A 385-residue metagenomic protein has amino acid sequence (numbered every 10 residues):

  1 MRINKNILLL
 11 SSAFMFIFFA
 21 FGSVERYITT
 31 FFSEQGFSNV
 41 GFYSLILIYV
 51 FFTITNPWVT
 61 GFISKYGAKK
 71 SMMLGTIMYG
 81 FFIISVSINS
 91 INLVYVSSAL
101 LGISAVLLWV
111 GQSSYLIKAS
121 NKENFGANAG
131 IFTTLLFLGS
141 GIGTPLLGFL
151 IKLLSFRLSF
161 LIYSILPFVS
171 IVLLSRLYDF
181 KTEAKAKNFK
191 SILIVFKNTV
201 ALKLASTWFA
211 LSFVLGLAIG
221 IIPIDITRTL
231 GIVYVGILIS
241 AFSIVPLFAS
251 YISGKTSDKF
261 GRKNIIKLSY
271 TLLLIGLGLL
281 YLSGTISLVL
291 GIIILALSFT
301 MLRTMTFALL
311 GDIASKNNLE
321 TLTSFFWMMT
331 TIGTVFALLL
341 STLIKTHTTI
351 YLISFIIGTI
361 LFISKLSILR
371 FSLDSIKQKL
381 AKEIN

Functional and structural regions predicted by a protein language model:
M1-N4, D179-S206, K382-N385: Juxtamembrane intracellular "pre-TM" segments in multi-pass secondary transporters
R2-Y49, L202-T207, S212-I226: Helix-loop boundary and gating motifs at the non-cytosolic
I54-A68, I151, A249-G261, K345: Helix-to-loop junctions at the C-terminal end of transmembrane segments in multipass secondary transporters
K70-I84, N264-L279: Structural signature of the two symmetry-related core transmembrane helices
A99-L135: Cytoplasmic helix-loop-helix junction between adjacent transmembrane helices in 12-TM secondary transporters
N124-L147, I151, W327-A337: Glycine-rich segments within core transmembrane alpha-helices of 12-TM secondary carriers
L158-R176, Y351-L369: Symmetry-related core transmembrane helices of the 12-TM Major Facilitator Superfamily/SLC fold
N317-K345: A late C-terminal transmembrane helix in Major Facilitator Superfamily
